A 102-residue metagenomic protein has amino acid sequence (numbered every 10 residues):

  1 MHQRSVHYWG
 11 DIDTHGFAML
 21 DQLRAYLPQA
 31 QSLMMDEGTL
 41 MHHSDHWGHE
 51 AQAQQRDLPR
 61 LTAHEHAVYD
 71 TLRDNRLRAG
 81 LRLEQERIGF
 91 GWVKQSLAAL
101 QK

Functional and structural regions predicted by a protein language model:
M1-L97: Catalytic core segments in nucleotide and nucleic-acid processing enzymes
K102: Acidic two-metal-ion nuclease catalytic site recognized across multiple nuclease folds, prominently DnaQ/RNase D-T
